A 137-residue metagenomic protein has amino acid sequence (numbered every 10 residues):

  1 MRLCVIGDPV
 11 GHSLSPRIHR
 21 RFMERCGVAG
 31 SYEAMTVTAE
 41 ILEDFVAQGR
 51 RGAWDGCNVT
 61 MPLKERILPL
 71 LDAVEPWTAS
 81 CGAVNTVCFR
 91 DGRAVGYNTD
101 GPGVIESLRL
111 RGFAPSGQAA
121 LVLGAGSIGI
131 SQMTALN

Functional and structural regions predicted by a protein language model:
M1-F113: Phosphate/diphosphate ligand-binding glycine-rich loop within oxidoreductases
G7, G96-G101, G112-N137: Glycine-rich adenosine-cofactor-binding loop
